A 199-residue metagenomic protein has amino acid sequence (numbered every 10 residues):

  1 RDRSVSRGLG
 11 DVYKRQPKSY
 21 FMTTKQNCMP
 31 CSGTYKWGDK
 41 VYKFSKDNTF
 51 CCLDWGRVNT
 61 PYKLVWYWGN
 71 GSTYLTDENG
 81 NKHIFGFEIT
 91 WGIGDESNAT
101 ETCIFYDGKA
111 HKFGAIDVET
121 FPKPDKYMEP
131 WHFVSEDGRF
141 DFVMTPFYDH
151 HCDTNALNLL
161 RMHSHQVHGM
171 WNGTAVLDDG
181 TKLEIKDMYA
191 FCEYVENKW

Functional and structural regions predicted by a protein language model:
R1-W199: Structured soluble/peripheral alpha/beta segments that form catalytic or ligand/cofactor-binding pockets
